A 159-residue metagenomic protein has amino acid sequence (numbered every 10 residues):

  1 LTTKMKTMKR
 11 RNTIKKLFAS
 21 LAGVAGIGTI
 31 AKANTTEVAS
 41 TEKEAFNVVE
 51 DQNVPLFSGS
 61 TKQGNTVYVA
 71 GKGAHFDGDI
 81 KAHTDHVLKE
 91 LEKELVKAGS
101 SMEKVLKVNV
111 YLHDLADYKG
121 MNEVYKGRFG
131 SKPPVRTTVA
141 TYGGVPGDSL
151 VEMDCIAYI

Functional and structural regions predicted by a protein language model:
K4-M5, N109: Short N-terminal micro-motifs specific to bacterial/archaeal maturation and metal-cluster initiation sites
K6-D85, V96, H113-I159: N-terminal presequence-like segments and the immediate start of the first folded domain
L91: Residue-level signal for inorganic ion chemistry
L95-E103: Phosphate/pyrophosphate-binding loops at sites that engage ATP/ADP/AMP, CoA/4′-phosphopantetheine, polyphosphate
E103-V105, R136: Short secondary-structure junction motifs
V105-D114: Acidic helix-start/capping segments at beta-turn-to-alpha-helix junctions
